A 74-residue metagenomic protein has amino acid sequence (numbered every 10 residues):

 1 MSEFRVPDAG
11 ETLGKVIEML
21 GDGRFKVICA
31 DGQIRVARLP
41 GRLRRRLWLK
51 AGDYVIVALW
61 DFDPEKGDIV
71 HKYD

Functional and structural regions predicted by a protein language model:
M1-T12: Short boundary/loop segments of OB/S1/cold-shock single-stranded nucleic-acid-binding domains
E11, I34, P64: Short, mixed charged/polar active-site loops that provide acid/base catalysis or chelate metal/phosphate cofactors
D22-V27: Short aromatic-glycine-enriched beta-strand elements
Q33-P40: A short macromolecule-binding patch
L43-I56: Short nucleic-acid-contacting surface segments enriched for D/E, G, S/T with interspersed K/R
F62-D74: OB-fold/S1-family single-stranded nucleic acid-binding modules
